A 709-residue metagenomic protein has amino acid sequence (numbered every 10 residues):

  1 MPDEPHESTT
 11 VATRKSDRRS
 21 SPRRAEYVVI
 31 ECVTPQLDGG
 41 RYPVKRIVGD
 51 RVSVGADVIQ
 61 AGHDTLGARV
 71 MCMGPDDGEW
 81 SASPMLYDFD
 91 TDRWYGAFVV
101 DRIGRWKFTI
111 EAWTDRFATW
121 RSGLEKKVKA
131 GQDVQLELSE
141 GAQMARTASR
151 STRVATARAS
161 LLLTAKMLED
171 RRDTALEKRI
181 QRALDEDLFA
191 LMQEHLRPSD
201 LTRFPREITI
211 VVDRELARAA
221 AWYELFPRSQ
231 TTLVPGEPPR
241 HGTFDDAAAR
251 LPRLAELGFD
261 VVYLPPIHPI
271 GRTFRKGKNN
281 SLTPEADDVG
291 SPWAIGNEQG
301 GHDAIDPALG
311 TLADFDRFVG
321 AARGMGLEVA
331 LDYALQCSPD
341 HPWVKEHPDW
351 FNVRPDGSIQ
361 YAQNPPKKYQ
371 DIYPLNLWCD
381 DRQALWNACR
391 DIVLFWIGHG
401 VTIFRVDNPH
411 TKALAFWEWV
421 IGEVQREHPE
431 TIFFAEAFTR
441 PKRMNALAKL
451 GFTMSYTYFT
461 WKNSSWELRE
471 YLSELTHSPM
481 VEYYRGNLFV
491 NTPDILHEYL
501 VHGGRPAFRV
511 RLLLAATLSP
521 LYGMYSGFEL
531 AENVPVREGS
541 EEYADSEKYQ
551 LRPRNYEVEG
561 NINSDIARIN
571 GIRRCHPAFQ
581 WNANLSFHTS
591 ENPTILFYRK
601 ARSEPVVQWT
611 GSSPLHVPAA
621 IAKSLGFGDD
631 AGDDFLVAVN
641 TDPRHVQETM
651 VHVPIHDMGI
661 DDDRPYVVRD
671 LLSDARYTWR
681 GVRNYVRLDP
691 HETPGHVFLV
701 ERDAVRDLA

Functional and structural regions predicted by a protein language model:
M1-R228, T232, G236-D260, P269 (+7 more regions): Carbohydrate-interacting/catalytic domains
E125-K126, N279-L282, E346-H347, I421-E423 (+1 more regions): Glycine-rich, phosphate-binding/catalytic loops in enzymes
R228-L331, L385-A388, W417-E418, R505 (+1 more regions): Aromatic- and glycine-enriched glycan-recognition loops and surfaces that form the carbohydrate-binding subsites
P292-G320, G324-L327, C337-S564, W581-N582 (+4 more regions): Alpha-amylase-like alpha-glycosidases and glucanotransferases acting on alpha-linked glucans and related
Y333, A437, T492, N640-T641 (+1 more regions): Residues immediately flanking
